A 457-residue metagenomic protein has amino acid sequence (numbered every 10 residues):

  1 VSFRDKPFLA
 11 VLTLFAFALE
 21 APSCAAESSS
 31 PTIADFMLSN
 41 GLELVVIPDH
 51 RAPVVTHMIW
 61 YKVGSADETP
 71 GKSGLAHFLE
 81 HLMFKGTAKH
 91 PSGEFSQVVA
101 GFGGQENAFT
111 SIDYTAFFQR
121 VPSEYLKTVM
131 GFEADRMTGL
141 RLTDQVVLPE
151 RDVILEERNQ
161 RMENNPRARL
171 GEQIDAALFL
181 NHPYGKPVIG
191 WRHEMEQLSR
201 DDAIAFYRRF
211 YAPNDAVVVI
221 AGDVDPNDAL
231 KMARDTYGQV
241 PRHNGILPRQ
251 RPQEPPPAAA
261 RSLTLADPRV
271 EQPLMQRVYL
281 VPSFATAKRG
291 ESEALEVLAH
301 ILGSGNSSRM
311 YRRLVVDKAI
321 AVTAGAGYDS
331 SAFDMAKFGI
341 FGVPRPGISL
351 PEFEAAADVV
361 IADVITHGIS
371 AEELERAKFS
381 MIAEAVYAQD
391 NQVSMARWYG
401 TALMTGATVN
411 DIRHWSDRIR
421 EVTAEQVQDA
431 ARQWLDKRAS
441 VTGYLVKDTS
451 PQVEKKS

Functional and structural regions predicted by a protein language model:
V1-V11: Bacterial N-terminal signal peptides that target proteins for export
L9-E20: Bacterial N-terminal signal peptides
C24-S65, P91-Y125, R161-N214, Q239-A285 (+7 more regions): Non-catalytic beta-strand/loop surface segments
G64-K72: Short pre-active-site segment immediately N-terminal to the catalytic Zn-binding motif
S73-T87: Active-site SXXK
A134-D144, T236-N244, D358-I369: A common structural junction motif
R151, N159, I204-T236, A439: Non-catalytic, conformational "gating/processing" segments within enzyme and secreted inhibitor domains
A377, A388, A407-R413, A431 (+1 more regions): C-terminal soluble interaction/assembly domains
